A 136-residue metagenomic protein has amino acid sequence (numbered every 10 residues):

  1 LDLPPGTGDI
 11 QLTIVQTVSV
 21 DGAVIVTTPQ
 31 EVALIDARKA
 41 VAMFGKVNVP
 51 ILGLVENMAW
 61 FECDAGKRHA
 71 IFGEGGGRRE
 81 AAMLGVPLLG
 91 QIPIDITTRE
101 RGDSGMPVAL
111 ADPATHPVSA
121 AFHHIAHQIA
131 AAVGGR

Functional and structural regions predicted by a protein language model:
L1, V24-T27, L52-E56: Short, conserved beta-strand edge motifs with alternating hydrophobic and charged residues
L1-T13: Switch II (G3) loop of P-loop NTPases
L3-P5, T27, I94: Flexible glycine-/small-residue-rich
P4, P29-Q30, T115, F122: Short beta->alpha junction loops/turns
P5-T7, Q30-A33, A59-F61: Short, catalytically relevant binding-site loops at active-site mouths
I10-V32: Inter-motif core of Ras-like GTPase G domains
V41-R136: C-terminal lobe/tail of nucleotide-utilizing enzymes
